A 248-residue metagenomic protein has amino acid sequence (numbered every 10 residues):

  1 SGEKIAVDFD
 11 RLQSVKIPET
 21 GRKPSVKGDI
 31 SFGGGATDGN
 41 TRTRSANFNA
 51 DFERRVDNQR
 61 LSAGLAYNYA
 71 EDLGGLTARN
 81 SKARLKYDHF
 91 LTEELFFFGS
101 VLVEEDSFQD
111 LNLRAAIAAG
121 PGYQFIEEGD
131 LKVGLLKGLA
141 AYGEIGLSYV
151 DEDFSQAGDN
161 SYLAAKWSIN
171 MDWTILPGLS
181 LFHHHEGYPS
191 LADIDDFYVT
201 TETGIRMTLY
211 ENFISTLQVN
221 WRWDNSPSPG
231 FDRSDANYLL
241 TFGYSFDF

Functional and structural regions predicted by a protein language model:
S1-R55: Compositionally biased alpha-helical segments
G28-I30, L61-A63, F97-G99, I117 (+7 more regions): Transmembrane beta-strands of outer-membrane beta-barrel proteins
I30-F32, F48-A50, A83-L85, A119 (+4 more regions): Membrane-embedded beta-strands of outer-membrane beta-barrel proteins, especially the hydrophobic/small aromatic
G34-D38, V56, Y67-E71, V103-S107 (+5 more regions): Transmembrane beta-strands of outer-membrane beta-barrel pores
R42-A46, T77-S81, L113-I117, L139 (+3 more regions): Residues that define the transmembrane beta-barrel architecture of outer-membrane proteins
D57-A63, E93-F97, E128-V133, W173-L181 (+2 more regions): Repeated loop/turn-to-beta-strand initiation elements of outer-membrane beta-barrel proteins
D130, G138-I214: Outer-membrane beta-barrel transmembrane domain signature
I205, S234-F248: Outer-membrane beta-barrel "beta-signal"
